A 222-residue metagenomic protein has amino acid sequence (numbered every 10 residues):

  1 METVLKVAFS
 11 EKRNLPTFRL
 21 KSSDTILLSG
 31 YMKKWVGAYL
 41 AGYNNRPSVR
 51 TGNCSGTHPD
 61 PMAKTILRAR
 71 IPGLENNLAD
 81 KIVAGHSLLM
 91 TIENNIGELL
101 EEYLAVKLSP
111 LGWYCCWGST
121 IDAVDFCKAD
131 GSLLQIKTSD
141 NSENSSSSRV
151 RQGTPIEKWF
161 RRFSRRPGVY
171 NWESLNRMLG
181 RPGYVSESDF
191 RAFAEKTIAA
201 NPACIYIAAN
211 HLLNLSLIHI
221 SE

Functional and structural regions predicted by a protein language model:
M1-A69: Nuclease-adjacent, charged terminal/linker segments that flank catalytic cores
N44-N94, T154-E157, N201, I205-L217: Acidic, metal-dependent phosphodiester-chemistry machinery of nucleic-acid enzymes
D80-C115: Acidic-basic catalytic patches of nuclease active cores, encompassing PD-(D/E)XK and other metal-cofactor nuclease
G97, G118, N144-S147: Basic, glycine-/proline-tolerant helical and adjacent loop/strand elements that line or dock onto nucleic-acid
L104, L108, F126, S132-T138: Conserved catalytic cores of phosphodiester-cleaving nucleases, focusing on short active-site segments
S119-A129: Beta-rich nucleic-acid/ligand-interaction surfaces
T138-A203: Catalytic cores of nucleic-acid endonucleases
I218-E222: Conserved small/polar residues in nucleotide/adenosyl-binding loops
